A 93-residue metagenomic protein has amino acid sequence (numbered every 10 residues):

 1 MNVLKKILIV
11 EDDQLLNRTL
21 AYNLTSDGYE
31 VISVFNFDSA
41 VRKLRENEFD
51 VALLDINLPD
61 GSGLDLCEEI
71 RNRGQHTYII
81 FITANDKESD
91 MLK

Functional and structural regions predicted by a protein language model:
M1-K93: N-terminal/domain-start alpha-helical segments
